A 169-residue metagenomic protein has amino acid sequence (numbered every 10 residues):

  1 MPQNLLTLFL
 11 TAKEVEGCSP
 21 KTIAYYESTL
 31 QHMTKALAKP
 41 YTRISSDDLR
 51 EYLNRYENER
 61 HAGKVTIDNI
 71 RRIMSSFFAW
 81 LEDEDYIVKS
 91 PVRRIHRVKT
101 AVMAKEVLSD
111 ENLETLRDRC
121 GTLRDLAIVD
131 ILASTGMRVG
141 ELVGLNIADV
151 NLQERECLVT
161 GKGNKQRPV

Functional and structural regions predicted by a protein language model:
Q3, T7-A104: N-terminal core-binding DNA-recognition domain of tyrosine recombinases/integrases
N4-L5, D48, L108-E111, L123-R124: Alpha-helix N-cap/N′ positions at the starts of helices
R43, V107, P168: Short aromatic/basic micro-patch
M74, I128, L142: Short, basic/aromatic-rich helical patch in the C-terminal catalytic core of site-specific tyrosine
I87, V102, D110-V139, G163-Q166: Basic, Lys/Arg- and aromatic-enriched nucleic-acid-binding interface segment
H96-V98, S109-D110, V159-T160: Acidic/polar active-site rim loop that often engages polyanionic ligands
T135, G144-V169: Conserved tyrosine-mediated DNA breakage-rejoining catalytic core shared by Y-recombinases
